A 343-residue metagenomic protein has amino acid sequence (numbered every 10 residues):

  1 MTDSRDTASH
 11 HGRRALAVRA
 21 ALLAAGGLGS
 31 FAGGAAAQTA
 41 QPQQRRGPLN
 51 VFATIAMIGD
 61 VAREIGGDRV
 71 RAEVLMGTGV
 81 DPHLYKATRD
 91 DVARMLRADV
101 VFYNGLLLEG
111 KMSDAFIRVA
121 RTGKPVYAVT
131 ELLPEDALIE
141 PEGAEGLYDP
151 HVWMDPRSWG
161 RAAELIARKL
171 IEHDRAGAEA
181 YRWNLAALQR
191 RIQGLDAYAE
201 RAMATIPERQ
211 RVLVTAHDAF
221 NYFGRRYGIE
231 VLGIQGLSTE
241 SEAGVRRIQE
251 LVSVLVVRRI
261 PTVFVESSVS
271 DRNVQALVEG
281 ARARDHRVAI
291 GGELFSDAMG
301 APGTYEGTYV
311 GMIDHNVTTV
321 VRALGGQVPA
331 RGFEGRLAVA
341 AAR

Functional and structural regions predicted by a protein language model:
M1-F31: N-terminal secretory signal peptides
D3, R13, A36-R343: Extracytoplasmic metal-acquisition and chelation regions
